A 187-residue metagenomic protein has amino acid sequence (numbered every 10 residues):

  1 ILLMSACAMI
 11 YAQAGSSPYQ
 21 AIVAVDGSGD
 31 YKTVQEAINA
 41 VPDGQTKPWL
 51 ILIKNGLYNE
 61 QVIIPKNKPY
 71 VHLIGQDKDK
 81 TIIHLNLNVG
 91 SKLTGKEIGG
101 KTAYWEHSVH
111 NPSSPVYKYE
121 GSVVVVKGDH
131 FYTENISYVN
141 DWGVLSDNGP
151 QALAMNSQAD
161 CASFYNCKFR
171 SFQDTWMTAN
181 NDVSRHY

Functional and structural regions predicted by a protein language model:
I1-S16, L93-H107: Bacterial Sec-dependent N-terminal signal peptides
Y19-L52: Acidic Gly/Asp/Thr-rich repetitive segments characteristic of extracellular carbohydrate-active and adhesion proteins
V23-G27, L50, P69-P150: Right-handed parallel beta-helix/beta-spiral solenoid domain characteristic of secreted/periplasmic
K32-D43, Y58-N67, L73, T178-A179: Short, T/G/N/S-enriched strand-turn elements that build extracellular solenoid repeat scaffolds
I38-V41, S163, F169, R185-Y187: Glycine-rich phosphate/ribose-binding loops and adjacent secondary-structure elements that form binding surfaces
K54, P65, I74-Q76, K127 (+6 more regions): Feature marks extracellular polysaccharide-active and adherence modules
G56-E60, K78-K80: Short active-site-proximal "capping" loops at secondary-structure junctions
V62-P65, L85, S122-K127, V144-S146 (+2 more regions): Glycine-rich beta-solenoid repeat tracts in large extracellular/virion proteins
